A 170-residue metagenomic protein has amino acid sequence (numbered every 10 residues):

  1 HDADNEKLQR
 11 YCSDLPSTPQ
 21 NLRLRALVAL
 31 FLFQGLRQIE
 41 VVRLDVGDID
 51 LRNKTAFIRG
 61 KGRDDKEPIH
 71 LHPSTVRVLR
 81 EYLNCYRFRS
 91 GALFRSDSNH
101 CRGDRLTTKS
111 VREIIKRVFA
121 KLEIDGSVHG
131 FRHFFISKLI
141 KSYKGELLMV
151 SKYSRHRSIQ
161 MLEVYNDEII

Functional and structural regions predicted by a protein language model:
H1-I170: Conserved catalytic core of the tyrosine transesterase superfamily
